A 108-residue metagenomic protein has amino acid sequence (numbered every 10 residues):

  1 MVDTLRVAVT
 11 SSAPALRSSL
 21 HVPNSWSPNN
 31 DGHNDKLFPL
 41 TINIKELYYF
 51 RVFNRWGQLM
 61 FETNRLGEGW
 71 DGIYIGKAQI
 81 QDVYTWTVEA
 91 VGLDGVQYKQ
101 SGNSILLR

Functional and structural regions predicted by a protein language model:
D3-T4: Coil residues (strongly favoring Ser/Thr
A8-R108: Short loop/turn motifs at secondary-structure boundaries
